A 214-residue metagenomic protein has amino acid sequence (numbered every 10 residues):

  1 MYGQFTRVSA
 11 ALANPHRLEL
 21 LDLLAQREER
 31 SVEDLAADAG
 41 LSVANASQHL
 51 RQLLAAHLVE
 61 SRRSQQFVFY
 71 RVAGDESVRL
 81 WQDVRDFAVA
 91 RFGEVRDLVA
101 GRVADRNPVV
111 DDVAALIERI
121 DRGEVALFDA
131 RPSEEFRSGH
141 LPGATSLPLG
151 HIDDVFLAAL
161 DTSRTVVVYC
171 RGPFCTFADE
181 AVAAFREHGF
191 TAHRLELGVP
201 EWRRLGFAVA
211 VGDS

Functional and structural regions predicted by a protein language model:
G3, R79-D129, G212: Amphipathic alpha-helical dimerization/coiled-coil segments that flank or bridge DNA-binding/regulatory modules
G3-S42, V68-D75: N-terminal helix-turn-helix DNA-binding core of bacterial DNA-binding proteins
L21-L24, L50-R51, V199: Short, hydrophobic-biased segments on the C-terminal half of alpha helices that form "recognition helices"
E29, G40, H57-L58, F207: Short hinge/loop at the helix->beta-strand junction immediately C-terminal to the helix-turn-helix recognition helix
E33, L58, L160-R203: Catalytic cysteine-centered active loop of the rhodanese-like fold, especially the PTP/DSP P-loop
A37, L54-A55: Alpha-helical residues within the helix-turn-helix
A55-S64, R71: Beta-hairpin "wing" of winged helix-turn-helix
V109, A115-E180, G212: Positively charged, proline/Ser/Thr-rich regional signature most characteristic of the Rhodanese/CDC25-like
